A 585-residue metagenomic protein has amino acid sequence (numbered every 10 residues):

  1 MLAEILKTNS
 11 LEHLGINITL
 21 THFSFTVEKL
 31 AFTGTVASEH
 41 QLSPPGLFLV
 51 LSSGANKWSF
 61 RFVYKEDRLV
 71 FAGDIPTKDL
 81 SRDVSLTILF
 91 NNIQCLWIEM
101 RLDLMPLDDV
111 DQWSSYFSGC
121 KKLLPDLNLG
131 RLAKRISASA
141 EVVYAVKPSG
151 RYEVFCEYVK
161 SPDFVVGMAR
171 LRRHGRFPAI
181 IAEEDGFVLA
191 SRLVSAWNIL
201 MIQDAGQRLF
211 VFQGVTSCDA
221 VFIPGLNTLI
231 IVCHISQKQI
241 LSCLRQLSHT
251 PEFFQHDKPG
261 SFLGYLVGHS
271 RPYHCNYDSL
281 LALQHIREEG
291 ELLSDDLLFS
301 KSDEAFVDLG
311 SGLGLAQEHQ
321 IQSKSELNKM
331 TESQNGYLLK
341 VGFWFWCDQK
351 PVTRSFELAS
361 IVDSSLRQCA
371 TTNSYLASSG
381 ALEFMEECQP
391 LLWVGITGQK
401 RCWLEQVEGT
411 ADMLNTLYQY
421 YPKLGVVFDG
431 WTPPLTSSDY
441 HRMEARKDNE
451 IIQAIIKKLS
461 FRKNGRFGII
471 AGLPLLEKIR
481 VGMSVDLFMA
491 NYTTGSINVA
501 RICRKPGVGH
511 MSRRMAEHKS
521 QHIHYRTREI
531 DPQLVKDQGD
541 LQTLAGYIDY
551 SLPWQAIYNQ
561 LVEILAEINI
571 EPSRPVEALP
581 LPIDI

Functional and structural regions predicted by a protein language model:
M1-D108: Basic, ligand-binding patches in group-transfer machinery, especially extracytoplasmic/periplasmic segments
A3-K7, F48-L49, C95, R101 (+1 more regions): N-terminal targeting/anchoring "stem" of glycan-biosynthesis enzymes
